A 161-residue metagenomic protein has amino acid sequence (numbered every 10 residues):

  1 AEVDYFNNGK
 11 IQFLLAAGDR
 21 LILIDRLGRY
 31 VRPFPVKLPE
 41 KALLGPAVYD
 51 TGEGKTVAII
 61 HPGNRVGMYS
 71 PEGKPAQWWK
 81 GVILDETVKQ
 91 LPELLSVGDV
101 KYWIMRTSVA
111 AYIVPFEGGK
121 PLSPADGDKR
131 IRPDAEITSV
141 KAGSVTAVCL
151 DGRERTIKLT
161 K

Functional and structural regions predicted by a protein language model:
A1-V3, E40-Y49, D85-L95, D128-V140: Repeated scaffold domains used in trafficking and secretory/extracellular systems, primarily beta-propellers
V3-Q12, Y49-T56, L95-Y102, S139-S144: Acidic, glycine-anchored loop motifs typical of Ca2+
F13-L15, A58-I60, W103-R106, A147-V148: Conserved beta-strand element within WD40/beta-propeller blades
G18-I22, G63-G67, S108-Y112, D151-E154: Loop/turn residues immediately N-terminal
R26-G28, P71-G73, F116-G118, T160: Short loop/turn segments that connect beta-strands within beta-propeller blades
Y30-K37, P75-V82, K120-D126: A short beta-strand motif characteristic of beta-propeller blades
K89-A110: Loop/turn-rich, solvent-exposed surfaces of beta-rich toroidal or solenoidal domains
R132-K161: Blade-level signature of beta-propeller repeat domains, shared across WD40, Kelch, NHL, RCC1 and BNR/Asp-box propellers
